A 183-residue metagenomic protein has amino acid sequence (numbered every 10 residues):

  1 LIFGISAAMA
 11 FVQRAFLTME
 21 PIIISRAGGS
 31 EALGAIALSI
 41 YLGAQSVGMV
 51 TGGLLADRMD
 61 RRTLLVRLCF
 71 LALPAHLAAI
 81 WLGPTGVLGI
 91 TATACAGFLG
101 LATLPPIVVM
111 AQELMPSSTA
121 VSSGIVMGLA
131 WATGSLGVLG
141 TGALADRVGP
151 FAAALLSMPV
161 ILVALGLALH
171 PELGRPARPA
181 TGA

Functional and structural regions predicted by a protein language model:
L1-M49: Extracytoplasmic gate region of multi-pass secondary transporters
M49-D60, A145-D146: Helix-to-loop junctions at the C-terminal end of transmembrane segments in multipass secondary transporters
T63-A78, M158-P159: Structural signature of the two symmetry-related core transmembrane helices
L88-A102: Hydrophobic core of transmembrane alpha-helices in multi-pass small-molecule transporters, especially MFS/SLC-type
A102-M115: Intracellular juxtamembrane helix-capping segments at the cytosolic ends of symmetry-related transmembrane helices
L114-V148: A late C-terminal transmembrane helix in Major Facilitator Superfamily
A154-H170: Symmetry-related core transmembrane helices of the 12-TM Major Facilitator Superfamily/SLC fold
H170-A183: Intrinsic disorder in cytosolic terminal tails and internal cytosolic loops of multi-pass membrane transporters
